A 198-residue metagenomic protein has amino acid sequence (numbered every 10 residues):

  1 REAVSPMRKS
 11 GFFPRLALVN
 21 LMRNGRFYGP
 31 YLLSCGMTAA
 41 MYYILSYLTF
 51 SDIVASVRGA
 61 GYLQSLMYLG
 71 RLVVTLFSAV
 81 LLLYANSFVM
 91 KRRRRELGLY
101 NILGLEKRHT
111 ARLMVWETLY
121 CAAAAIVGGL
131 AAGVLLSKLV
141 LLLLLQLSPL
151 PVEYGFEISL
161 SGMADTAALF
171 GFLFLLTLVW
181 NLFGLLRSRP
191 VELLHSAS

Functional and structural regions predicted by a protein language model:
R1-G29, R92-E96, E106, L141-G162 (+1 more regions): Feature of multi-pass inner-membrane transport and sensor proteins that recognizes transmembrane helices together
R26-I53, Y62-G98, L119-A132: Hydrophobic alpha-helical transmembrane segments of multi-pass inner-membrane transport and secretion
A39-F50, Y84-F88, Y120-L150, S161-R187: Small-residue-rich transmembrane alpha-helices
G59-L76, S148-L176: Conserved transmembrane alpha-helices of multi-pass membrane proteins, especially helix-helix packing segments enriched
L99-Y100, L113, E153: Short alpha-helical segment immediately N-terminal to, or the first helix within, an HTH/HTH-like DNA-binding domain
